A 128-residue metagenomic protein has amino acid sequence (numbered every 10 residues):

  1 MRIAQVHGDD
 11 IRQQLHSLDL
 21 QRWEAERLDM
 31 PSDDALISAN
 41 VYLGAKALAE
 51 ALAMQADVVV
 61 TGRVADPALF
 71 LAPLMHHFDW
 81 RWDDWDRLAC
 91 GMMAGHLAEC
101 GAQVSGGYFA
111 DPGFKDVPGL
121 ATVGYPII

Functional and structural regions predicted by a protein language model:
M1, R63-L69: Gly/Ser/Thr-rich loops at beta-strand to alpha-helix junctions that form or flank small-molecule/cofactor-binding
R2-I11, L71-P118: Catalytic or ion-translocation cores adjacent to nucleophile or general acid/base/metal-coordination motifs in diverse
I3, V58, G124-I128: Conserved anion/nucleotide-ligand pocket segment
D10-T61: An acidic, phosphate/nucleotide-engaging active-site surface
N40, A65, W85-A89: Short, contiguous, pocket-lining structural segments that sit at or immediately flank catalytic/ligand-binding sites
A47-A49, A94, D116, Y125-I127: Generic recognition of flexible, low-complexity loop/linker segments
A89, G119-I128: Active-site loop ensemble at the mouth of alpha/beta enzyme cores that anchors a bound cofactor
